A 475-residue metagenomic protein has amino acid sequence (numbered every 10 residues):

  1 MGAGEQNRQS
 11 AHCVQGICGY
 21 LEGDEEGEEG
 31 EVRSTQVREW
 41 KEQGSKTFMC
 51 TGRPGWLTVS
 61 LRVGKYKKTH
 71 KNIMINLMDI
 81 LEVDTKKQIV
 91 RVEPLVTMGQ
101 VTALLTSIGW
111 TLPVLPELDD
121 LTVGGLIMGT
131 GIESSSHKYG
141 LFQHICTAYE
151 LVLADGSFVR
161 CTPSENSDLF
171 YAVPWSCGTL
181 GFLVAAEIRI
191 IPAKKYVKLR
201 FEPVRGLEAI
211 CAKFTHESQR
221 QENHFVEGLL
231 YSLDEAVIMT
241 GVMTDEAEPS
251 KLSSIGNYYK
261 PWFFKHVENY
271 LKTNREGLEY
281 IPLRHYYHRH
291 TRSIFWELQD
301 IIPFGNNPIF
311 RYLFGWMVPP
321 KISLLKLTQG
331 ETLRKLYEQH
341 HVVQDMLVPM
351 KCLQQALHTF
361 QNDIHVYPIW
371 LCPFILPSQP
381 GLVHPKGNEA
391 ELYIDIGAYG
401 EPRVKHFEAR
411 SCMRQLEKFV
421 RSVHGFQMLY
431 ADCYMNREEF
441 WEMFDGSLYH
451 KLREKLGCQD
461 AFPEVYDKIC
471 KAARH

Functional and structural regions predicted by a protein language model:
M1-H475: Noncatalytic alpha-helical scaffold of FAD-dependent oxidoreductases
